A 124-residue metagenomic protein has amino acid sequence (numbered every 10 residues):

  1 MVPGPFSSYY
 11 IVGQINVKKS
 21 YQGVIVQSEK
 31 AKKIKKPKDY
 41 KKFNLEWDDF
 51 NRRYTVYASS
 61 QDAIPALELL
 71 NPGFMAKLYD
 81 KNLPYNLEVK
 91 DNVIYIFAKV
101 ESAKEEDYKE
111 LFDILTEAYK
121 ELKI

Functional and structural regions predicted by a protein language model:
M1-I124: Charged, low-complexity intrinsically disordered regions
